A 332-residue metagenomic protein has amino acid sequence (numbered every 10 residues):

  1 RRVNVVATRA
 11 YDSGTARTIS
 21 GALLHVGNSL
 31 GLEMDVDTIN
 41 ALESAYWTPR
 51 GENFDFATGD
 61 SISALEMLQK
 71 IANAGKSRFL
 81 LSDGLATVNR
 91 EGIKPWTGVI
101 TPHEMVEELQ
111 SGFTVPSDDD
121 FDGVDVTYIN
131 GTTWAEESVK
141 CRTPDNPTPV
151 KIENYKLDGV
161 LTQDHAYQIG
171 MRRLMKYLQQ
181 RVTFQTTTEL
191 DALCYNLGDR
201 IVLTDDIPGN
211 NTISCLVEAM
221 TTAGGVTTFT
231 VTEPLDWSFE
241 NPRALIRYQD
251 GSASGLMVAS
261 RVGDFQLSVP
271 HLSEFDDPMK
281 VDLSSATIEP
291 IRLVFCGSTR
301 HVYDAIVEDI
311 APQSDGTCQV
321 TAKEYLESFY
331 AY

Functional and structural regions predicted by a protein language model:
R2-Y332: C-terminal extracytoplasmic interaction modules
